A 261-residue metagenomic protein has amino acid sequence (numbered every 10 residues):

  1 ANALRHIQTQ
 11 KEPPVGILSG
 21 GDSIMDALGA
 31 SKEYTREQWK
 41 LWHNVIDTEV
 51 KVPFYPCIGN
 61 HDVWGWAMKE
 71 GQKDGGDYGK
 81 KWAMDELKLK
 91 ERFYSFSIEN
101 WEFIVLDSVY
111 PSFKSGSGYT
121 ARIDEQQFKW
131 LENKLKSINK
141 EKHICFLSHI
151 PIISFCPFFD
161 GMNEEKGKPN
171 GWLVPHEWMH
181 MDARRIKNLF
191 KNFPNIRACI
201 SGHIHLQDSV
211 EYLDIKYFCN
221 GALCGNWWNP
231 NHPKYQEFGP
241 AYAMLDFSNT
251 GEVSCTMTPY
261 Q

Functional and structural regions predicted by a protein language model:
A1-E33: N-terminal active-site segment of His-dependent metallophosphoesterases
I17-S19, P56, F146, I200: Residue-level marker for buried hydrophobic side chains located in beta-strands that build the well-ordered beta-sheet
G21-D22, G59-N60, L106, H149 (+1 more regions): Active-site glycine-centered loops adjacent to acidic/histidine catalytic or metal-binding residues that shape
L28-H143, K168-L173, R185-I196, L206 (+1 more regions): Extended active-site neighborhood of metal-dependent phosphoesterases/phosphodiesterases
I138-C156: Short acidic, glycine-rich surface-loop motifs adjacent to enzyme active sites
F146-P151, R197-Q207: Histidine-centered catalytic micro-motifs
I152-G171: Active-site His/acidic residue clusters
E164-G167, P175-D182: A solvent-exposed, acidic/Ser-Thr-rich amphipathic alpha-helical stretch
